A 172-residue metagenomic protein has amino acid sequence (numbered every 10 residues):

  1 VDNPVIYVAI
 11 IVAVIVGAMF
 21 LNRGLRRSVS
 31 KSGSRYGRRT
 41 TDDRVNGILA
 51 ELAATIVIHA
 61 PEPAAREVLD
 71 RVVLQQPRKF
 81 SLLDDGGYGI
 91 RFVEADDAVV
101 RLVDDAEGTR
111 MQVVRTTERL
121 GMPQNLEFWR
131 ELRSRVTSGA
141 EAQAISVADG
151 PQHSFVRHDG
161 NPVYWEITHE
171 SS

Functional and structural regions predicted by a protein language model:
V1-R38: N-terminal signal-anchor transmembrane alpha helix of single-pass membrane proteins, serving as the membrane-anchoring
P4, P61-P63, P77, P123 (+2 more regions): Proline-rich intrinsically disordered, low-complexity coils
A9, A13, A18, A50-A54 (+6 more regions): A sequence-composition feature that detects small, non-aromatic residues
G24-V93: N-terminal topogenic membrane-targeting module
D85-S172: Cytosol-/stroma-facing membrane-proximal "stalk/adaptor" domains immediately downstream of transmembrane anchors
